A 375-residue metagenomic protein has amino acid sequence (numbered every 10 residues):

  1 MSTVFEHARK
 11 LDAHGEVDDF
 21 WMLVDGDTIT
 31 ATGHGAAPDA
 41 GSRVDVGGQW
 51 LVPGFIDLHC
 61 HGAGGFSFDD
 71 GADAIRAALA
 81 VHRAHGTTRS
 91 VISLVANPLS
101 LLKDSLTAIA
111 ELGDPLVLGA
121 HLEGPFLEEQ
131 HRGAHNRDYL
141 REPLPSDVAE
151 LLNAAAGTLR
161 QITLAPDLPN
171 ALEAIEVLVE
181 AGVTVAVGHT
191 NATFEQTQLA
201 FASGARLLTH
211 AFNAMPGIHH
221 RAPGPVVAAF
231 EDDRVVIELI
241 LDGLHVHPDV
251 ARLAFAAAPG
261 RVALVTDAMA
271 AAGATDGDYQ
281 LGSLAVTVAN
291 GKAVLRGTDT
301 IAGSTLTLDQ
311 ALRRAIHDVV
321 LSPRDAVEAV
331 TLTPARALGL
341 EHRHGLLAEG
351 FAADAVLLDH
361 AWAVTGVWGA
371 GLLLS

Functional and structural regions predicted by a protein language model:
M1-P38, L372-L373: N-terminal metal-binding scaffold of metallo-dependent hydrolase/deaminase domains
T3-E6, K10, H14, P38-R76 (+1 more regions): Replace "His-x-His-based motif
Q49-L51, L58, F68-L116, Y139-A154 (+1 more regions): Alpha-helical scaffold segments that flank or form the walls of functional sites
H61-A63, R76-S105, L116-E128, A156-D167 (+5 more regions): Divalent metal-dependent hydrolysis catalytic cores, especially in the metallo-beta-lactamase
A80-V91, E128-A156, L199-A211, M215 (+2 more regions): Active-site gating loops and adjacent loop-to-helix segments of metal-dependent hydrolytic enzymes
L122, L178, L208, A315 (+1 more regions): Conserved, mostly hydrophobic/aromatic
A149, N153-A274: Active-site core of metal-dependent hydrolases
V227-I237, G243, F255-A268, A272-F351 (+1 more regions): His/Asp/Glu-enriched, well-ordered alpha-helical/loop segment that forms or immediately abuts the divalent-metal
